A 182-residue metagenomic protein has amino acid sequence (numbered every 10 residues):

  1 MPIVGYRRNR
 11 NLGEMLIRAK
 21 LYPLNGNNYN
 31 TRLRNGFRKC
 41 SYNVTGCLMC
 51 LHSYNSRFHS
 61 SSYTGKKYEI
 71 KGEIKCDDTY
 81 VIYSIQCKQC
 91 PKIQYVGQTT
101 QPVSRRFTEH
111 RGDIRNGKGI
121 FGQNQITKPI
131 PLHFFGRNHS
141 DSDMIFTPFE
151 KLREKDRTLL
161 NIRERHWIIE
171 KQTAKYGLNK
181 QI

Functional and structural regions predicted by a protein language model:
M1-I182: Charged structural interfaces that engage phosphate-rich ligands and support phosphoryl-transfer chemistry
